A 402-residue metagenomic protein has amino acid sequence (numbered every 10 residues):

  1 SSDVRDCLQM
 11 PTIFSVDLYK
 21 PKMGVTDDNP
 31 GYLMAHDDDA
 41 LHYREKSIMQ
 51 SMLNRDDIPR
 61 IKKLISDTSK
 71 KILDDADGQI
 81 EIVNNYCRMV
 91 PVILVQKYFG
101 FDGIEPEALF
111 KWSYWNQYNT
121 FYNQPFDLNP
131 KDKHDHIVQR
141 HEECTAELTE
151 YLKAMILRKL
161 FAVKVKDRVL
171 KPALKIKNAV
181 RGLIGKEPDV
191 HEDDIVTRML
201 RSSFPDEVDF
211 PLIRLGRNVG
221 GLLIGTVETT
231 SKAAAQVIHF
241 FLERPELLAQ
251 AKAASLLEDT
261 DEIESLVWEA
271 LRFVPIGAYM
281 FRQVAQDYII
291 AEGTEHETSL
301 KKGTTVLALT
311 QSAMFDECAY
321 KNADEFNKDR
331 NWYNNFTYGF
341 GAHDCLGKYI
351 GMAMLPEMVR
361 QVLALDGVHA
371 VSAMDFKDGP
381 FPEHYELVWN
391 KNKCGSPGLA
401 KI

Functional and structural regions predicted by a protein language model:
S1-I402: Cytochrome P450
